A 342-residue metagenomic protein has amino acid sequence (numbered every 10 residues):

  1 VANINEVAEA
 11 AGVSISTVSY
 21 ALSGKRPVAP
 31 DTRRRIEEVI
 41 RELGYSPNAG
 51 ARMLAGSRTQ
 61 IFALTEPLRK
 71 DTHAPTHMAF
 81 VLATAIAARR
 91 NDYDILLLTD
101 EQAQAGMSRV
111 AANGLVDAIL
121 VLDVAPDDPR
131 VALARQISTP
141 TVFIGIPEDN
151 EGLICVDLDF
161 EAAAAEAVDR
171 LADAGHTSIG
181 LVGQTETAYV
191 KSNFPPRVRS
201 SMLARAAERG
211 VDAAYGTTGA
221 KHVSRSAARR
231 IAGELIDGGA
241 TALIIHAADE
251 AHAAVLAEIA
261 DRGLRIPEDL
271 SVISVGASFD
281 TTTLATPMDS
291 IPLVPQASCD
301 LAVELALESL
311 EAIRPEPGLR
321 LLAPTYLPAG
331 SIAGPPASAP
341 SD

Functional and structural regions predicted by a protein language model:
V1-R58, A339-D342: N-terminal helix-turn-helix DNA-binding module of bacterial transcription factors
P30, E38, Y45-S108, A118 (+2 more regions): Amphipathic helical "hinge" segments at domain boundaries
P67-P75, T99-A103, V156-E166, V182-I231 (+4 more regions): Hinge/beta->alpha junction and helix N-cap segments in small-molecule ligand-binding domains
A105-L115, S226-G238: Short, well-structured alpha-helical segments in soluble
D117-L122, G180-G183, T218, G238-A248 (+1 more regions): Periplasmic-binding protein-like
V124-A165, T187, G276-M288: Flexible loop/hinge segments that line or gate small-molecule binding clefts
T177-S178, A213-Y215, I266-S271: Short acidic capping loops at alpha-helix termini that bridge into adjacent secondary structure
R229, G233-D342: Flexible loop/turn connectors
